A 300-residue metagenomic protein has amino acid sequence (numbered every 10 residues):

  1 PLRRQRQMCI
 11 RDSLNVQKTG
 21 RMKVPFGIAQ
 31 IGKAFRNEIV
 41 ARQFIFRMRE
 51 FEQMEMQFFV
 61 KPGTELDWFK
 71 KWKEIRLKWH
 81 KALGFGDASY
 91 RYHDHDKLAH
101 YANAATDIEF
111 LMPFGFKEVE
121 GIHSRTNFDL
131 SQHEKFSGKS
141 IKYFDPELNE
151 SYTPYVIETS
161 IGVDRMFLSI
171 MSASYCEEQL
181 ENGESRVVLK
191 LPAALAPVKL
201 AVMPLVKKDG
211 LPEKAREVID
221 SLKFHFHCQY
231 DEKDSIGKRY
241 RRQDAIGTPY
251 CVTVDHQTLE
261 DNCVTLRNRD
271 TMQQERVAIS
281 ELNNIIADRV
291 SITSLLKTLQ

Functional and structural regions predicted by a protein language model:
P1-R6, I10: Single conserved hydrophobic/aromatic residue that forms the stacking wall/gate of nucleotide- or nucleobase-binding
R4, Q17-K18, I28-P62, K135-P154 (+2 more regions): Residues forming anionic-ligand binding surfaces in small-molecule and nucleic-acid pockets of primarily soluble enzymes
F26-G32, Q43-Q53, Q57, E65-W68 (+6 more regions): Long C-terminal interaction/binding lobes of large macromolecular proteins
F58-L66, F114, V206-K208, D270-Q273: A generic structural motif
T64-G115: Gly/Pro-rich turn-and-neighbor structural signature
K97-A194, M203, D244: A translation/RNA-centric and nucleic-acid-associated enzymatic feature enriched in Class II aminoacyl-tRNA synthetases
G183-R242: Generic long, charged, amphipathic alpha-helical segments
I219-I286: C-terminal structured "cap/appendage" subdomains that terminate the fold
